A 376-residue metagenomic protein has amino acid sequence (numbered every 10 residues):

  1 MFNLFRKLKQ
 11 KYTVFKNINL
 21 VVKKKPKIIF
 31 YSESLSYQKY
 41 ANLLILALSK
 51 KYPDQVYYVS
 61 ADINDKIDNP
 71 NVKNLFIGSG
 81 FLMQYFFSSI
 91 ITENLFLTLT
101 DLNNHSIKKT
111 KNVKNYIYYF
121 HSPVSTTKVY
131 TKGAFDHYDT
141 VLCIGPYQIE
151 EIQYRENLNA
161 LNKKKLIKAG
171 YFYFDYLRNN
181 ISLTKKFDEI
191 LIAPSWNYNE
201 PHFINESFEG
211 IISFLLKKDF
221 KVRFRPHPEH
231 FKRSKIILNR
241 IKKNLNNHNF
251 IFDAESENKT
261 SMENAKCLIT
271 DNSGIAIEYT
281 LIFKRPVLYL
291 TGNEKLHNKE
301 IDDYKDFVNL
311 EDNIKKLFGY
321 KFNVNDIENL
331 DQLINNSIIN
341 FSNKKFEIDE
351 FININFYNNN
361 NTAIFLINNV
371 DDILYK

Functional and structural regions predicted by a protein language model:
M1-S34, N368: Membrane-proximal basic amphipathic "stem/tether" segments
F2, K316-K376: C-terminal amphipathic helix plus adjacent low-complexity, charged tail appended to glycosyltransferase catalytic
I29-R178: Active-site and donor-binding regions of nucleotide-sugar-utilizing enzymes
Y37-P53, I167, F172-I241, F322-I327 (+4 more regions): Conserved catalytic-core segment of nucleotide-activated headgroup transferases in glycan assembly
N74-G80, F250-A254, F318-I327: Short acidic-hydrophobic, aromatic-tinged amphipathic segments that line or gate anion-handling sites
K114-Y118, E255-D302: A donor-sugar binding/catalytic signature common to diverse glycosyltransferases and related nucleotide-sugar
I237-A254: Nucleotide-activated donor-binding/catalytic signature segment of Leloir-type glycosyltransferases, i.e., the conserved
L281-I338: Nucleotide-sugar donor-binding patch of glycosyltransferase catalytic domains
